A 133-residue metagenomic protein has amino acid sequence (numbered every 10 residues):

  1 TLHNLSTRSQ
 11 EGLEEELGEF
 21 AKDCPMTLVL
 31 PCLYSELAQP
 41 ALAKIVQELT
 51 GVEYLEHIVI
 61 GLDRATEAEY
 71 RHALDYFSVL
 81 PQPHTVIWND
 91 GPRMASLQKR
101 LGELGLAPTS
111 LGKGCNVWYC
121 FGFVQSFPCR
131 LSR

Functional and structural regions predicted by a protein language model:
T1-Y54: N-proximal low-complexity "stem/linker" segments adjacent to membrane-targeting elements
H3-Q10, T66-P128: Active-site-proximal specificity loops/subdomain of glycosyltransferases
M26, E56, Q82-H84: A structural micro-motif
S35-E36, R64-E67: Gly/Ser/Thr-rich loops at beta-strand to alpha-helix junctions that form or flank small-molecule/cofactor-binding
I58-D63: Short internal beta-strands
